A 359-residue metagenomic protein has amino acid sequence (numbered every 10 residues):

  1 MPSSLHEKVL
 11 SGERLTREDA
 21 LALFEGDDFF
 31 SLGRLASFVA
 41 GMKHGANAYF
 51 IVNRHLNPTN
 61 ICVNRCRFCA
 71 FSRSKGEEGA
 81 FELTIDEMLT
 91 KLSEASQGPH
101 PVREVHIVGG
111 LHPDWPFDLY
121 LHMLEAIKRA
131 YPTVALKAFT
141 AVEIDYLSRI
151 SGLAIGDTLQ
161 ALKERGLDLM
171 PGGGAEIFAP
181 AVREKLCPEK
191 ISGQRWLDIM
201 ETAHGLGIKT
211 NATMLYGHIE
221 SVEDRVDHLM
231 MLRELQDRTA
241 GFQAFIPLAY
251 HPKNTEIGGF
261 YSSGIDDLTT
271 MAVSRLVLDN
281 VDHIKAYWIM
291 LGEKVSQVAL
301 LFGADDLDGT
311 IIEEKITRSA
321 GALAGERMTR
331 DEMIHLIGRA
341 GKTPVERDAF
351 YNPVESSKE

Functional and structural regions predicted by a protein language model:
M1-F30, G41, T90, S96 (+2 more regions): Auxiliary Fe-S-binding modules of radical SAM enzymes
G12, A36, C66, I107 (+5 more regions): Conserved, mostly hydrophobic/aromatic
A20-L23, R54-L56, G109-P113, Y216-I219 (+1 more regions): Conserved short loop/turn motifs at secondary-structure junctions
S31-K75, A80-V108, M170: N-terminal pre-triad scaffold of radical SAM enzymes
A48, C69-S72, L124-K128, T133-Y146 (+1 more regions): Mobile, glycine- and charge-enriched loop segments and immediately flanking short secondary-structure elements within
A48-R54, R103-V105, L136-T140, M170-G172 (+4 more regions): Hydrophobic faces of well-ordered beta-strands that scaffold small-molecule active sites in alpha/beta enzyme cores
V52-H55, R73-G76, H106-F117, P180 (+2 more regions): Glycine-rich, proline-tolerant flexible connector loops at the mouths of alpha/beta enzymes
K75-T213, H218-D227, M231-E234: Conserved Radical SAM active-site core
